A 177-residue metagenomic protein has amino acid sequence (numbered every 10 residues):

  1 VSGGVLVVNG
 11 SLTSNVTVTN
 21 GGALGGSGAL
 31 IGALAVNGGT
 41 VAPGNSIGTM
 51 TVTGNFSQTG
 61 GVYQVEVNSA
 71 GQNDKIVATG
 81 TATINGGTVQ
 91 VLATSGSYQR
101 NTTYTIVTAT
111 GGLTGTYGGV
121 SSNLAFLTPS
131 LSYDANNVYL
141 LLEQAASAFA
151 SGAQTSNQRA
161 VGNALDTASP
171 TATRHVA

Functional and structural regions predicted by a protein language model:
V1-N20, T83-I84, S151-T167: Extracellular repeat-rich scaffold modules on cell surfaces
T13, T19-T105: Extracellular beta-strand/loop-rich repeat segments of large surface/secreted proteins
Q90, T94-A177: Outer-membrane translocation/initiation segment of Type V secreted surface proteins
